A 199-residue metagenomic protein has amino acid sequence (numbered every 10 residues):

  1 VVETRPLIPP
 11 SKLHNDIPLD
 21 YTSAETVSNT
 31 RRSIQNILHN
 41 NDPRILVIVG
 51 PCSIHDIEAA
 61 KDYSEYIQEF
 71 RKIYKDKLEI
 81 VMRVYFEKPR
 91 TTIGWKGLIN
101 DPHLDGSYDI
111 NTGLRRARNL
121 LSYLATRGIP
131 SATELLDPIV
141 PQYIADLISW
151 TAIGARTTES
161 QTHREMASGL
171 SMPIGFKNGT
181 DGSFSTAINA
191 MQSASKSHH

Functional and structural regions predicted by a protein language model:
V1-N41: N- or domain-start disorder-to-order transition segments that initiate the globular core
L7-T22, Y66-R71, N189-K196: Short charge-dense sequence patches
L38, Q68-K72, A125, A167: N-terminal cationic-hydrophobic initiation segments that often serve targeting/anchoring roles
N40-D42, I73-K77: Short helix-terminating capping/connector loops at secondary-structure junctions
D42-P43, T126: Short, well-ordered loop/turn elements at secondary-structure boundaries
R44-D56, V81-Y85: Short glycine-rich or small-residue beta-strand-to-loop segments that form or flank ligand, phosphate, metal/Fe-S
I54-Y74, S107-N119: Glycine-rich anion/phosphate-binding loops
K77-H199: Active-site-facing alpha/beta catalytic cores
